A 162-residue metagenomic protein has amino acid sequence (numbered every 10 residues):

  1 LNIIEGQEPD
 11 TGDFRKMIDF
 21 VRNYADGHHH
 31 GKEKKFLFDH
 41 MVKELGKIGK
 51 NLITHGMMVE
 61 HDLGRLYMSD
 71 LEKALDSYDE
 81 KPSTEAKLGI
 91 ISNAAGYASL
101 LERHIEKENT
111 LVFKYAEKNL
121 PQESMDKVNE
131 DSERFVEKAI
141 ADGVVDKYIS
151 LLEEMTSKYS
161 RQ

Functional and structural regions predicted by a protein language model:
L1-Q162: Small-residue-biased structural context
